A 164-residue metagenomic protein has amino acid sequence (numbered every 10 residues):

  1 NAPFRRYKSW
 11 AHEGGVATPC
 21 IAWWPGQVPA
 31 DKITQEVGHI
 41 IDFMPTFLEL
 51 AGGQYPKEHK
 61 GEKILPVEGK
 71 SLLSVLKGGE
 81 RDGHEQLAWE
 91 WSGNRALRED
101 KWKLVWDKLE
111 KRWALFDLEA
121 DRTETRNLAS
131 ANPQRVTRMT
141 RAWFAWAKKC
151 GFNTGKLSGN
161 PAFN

Functional and structural regions predicted by a protein language model:
N1-V16, Q27-L118, K149-G155, G159: C-terminal cap/loop subdomain of S1 sulfatases and analogous C-terminal strand-loop tails that border
C20-A22: Short glycine- and hydrophobic/aromatic-rich loop-to-beta-strand nucleating segment in the catalytic cores
M44, T125, W143: Generic structural marker for isolated residues within well-ordered, non-membrane alpha-helices of soluble domains
E49, G78, A131, R141-A145: Residues within well-ordered alpha-helical secondary structure of globular protein domains
D121: Intrinsically disordered, low-complexity polar regions and short flexible loop motifs
R126-Q134: Active-site-proximal N-terminal segment of extracellular/periplasmic enzymes that hydrolyze or transfer
Q134-N164: In a subset of proteins, long, contiguous C-terminal domains/tails are tracked
